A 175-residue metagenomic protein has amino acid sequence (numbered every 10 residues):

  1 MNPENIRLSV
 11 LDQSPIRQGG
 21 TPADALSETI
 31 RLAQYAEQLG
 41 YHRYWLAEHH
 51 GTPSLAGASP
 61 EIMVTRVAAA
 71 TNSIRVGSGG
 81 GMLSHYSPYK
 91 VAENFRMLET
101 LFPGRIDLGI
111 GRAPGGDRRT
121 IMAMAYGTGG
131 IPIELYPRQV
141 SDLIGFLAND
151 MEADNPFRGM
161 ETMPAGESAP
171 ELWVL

Functional and structural regions predicted by a protein language model:
M1-T71: N-terminal beta1-alpha1-beta2 module of alpha/beta enzyme domains
M1-V10, G159-A169: N-terminal amphipathic alpha-helix/helix-capping segment at the start of soluble metabolic enzymes
P3-P22, S84-M151: Flexible, glycine-rich active-site loops centered on histidine and acidic residues that chelate a metal or position
L8-D12, Y44-L46, V76-S78, I106-I110 (+1 more regions): Hydrophobic faces of well-ordered beta-strands that scaffold small-molecule active sites in alpha/beta enzyme cores
T29-A33, E61-T65, A92-R96, P137-I144 (+1 more regions): Generic structural signal for well-ordered alpha-helices, preferentially at hydrophobic/aromatic core positions
H50-T52, G81-H85: Short histidine/acidic/glycine/proline-rich micro-motifs that form metal- and phosphate-coordinating active-site loops
A70-S73, F102: Glycine-enriched alpha-helix->loop->beta-strand junction motifs that scaffold or abut catalytic
E152-D154, P170: Core active-site phosphate/anionic-ligand binding loop and the adjoining beta-turn-alpha structural block in enzyme
